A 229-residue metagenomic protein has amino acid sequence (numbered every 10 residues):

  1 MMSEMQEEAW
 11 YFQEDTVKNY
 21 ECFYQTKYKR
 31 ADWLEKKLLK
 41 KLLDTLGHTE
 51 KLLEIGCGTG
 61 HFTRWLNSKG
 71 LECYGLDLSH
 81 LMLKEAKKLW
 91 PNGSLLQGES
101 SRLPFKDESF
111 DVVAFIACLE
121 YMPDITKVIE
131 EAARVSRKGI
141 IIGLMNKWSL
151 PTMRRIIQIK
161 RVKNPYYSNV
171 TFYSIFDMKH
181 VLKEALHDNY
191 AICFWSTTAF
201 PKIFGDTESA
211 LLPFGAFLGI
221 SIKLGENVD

Functional and structural regions predicted by a protein language model:
M2-G47, H61: Conserved class I S-adenosyl-L-methionine
L53, T59-R102: Class I SAM-dependent methyltransferase SAM/SAH-binding core
A114: A conserved beta-strand element that flanks and buttresses the S-adenosyl-L-methionine
A117-E120: Short catalytic micro-motifs in class I SAM-dependent methyltransferases
T126-K138: A short glycine-rich, Lys/Arg-flanked "PGG" loop and its adjoining helix->strand segment in the class I
G139-P165: Conserved class I S-adenosyl-L-methionine
N169-W195: Short alpha-helix
N189-D229: A C-terminal cap/extension of S-adenosyl-L-methionine-dependent methyltransferases that defines the acceptor-substrate
